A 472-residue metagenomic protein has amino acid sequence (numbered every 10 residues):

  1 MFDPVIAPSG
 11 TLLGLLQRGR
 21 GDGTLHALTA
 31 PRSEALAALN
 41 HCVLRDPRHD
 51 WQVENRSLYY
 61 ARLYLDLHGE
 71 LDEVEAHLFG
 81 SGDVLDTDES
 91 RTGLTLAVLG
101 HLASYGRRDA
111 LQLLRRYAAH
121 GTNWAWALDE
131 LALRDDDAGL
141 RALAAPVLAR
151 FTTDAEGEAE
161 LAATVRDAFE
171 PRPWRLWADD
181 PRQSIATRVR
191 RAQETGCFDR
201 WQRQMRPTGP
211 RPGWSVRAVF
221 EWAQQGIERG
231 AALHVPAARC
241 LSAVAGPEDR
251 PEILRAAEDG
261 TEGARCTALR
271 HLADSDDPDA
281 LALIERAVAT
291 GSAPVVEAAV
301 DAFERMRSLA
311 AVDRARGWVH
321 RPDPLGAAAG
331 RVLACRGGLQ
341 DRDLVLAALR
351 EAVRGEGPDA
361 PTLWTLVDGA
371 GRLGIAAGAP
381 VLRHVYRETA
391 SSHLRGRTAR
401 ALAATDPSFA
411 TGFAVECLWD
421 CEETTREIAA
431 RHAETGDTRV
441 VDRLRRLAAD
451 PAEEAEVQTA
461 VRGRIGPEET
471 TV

Functional and structural regions predicted by a protein language model:
M1-A76: Charged, amphipathic alpha-helical stretches
F2-L13, R426, D437-V472: Eukaryotic acidic, Ser/Thr-rich intrinsically disordered low-complexity regions
V5, L13-Q17, E75-S81, D88-T95 (+4 more regions): Extended, low-complexity, acidic/polar intrinsically disordered regions that flank or interrupt HEAT/TOG/ARM solenoid
V5-S9, Q17-G23, D50-L58, D86-A97 (+15 more regions): Generic helix N-cap/helix-start motif at coil->alpha-helix transitions
S9, A35-D46, G69-V84, Y105-R116 (+13 more regions): Amphipathic alpha-helical scaffolding segments comprising HEAT/armadillo-like alpha-solenoid repeats
L13, L25, L99-G100, R115 (+14 more regions): Amphipathic alpha-helical repeat scaffolds
D50-D109: A broadly used, surface-exposed interaction patch
V98-H101, E130, T164, C240 (+8 more regions): Core register positions within helices of long alpha-helical scaffolds
